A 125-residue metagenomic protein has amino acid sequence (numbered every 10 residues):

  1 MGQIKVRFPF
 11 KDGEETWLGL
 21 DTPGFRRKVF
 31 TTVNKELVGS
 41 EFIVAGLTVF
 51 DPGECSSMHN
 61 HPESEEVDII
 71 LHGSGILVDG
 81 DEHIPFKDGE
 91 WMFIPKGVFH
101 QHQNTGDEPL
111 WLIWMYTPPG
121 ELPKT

Functional and structural regions predicted by a protein language model:
M1-F42, K124-T125: A short, N-terminal "cap"/entry segment at the start of jelly-roll beta-barrel domains of the cupin/DSBH fold
K28-N34, G46-P62, K96: Conserved short histidine dyad/triad with adjacent acidic residue
V38-E41, F50-E54, S74, P118-L122: Short, charged/polar surface micro-motifs in flexible loops or helix N-caps
L47, F93, E108-P123: A short hydrophobic beta-strand segment most commonly corresponding to one strand of the jelly-roll/cupin
L47-D51, N60-D79, M115-T117: Short, conserved beta-strand element in jelly-roll/cupin
S57-M58, L77-V78, I94, H100-G106: Short beta-strand His + acidic residue motifs that chelate non-heme Fe in jelly-roll/DSBH and cupin folds
E63, E82, V98-F99, E108: A generic "binding-loop/recognition-motif" signal
D81-K96: Short acidic-glycine-tyrosine-enriched beta hairpin
